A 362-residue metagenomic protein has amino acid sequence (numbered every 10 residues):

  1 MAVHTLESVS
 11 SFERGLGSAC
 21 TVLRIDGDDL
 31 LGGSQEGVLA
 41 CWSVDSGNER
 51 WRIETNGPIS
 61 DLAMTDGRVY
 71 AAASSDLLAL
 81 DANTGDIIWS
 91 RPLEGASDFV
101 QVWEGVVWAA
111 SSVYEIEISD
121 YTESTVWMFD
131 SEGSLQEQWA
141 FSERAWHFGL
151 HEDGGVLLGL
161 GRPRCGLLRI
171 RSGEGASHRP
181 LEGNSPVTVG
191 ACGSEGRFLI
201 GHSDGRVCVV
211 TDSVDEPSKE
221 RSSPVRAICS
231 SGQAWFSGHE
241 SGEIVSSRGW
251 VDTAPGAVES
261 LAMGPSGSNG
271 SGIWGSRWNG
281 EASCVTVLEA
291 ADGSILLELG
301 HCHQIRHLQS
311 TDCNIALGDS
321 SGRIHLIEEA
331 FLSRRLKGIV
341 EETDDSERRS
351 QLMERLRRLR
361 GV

Functional and structural regions predicted by a protein language model:
M1-S18, D45-N48: A short helix->beta-strand "capping" segment at the edge of beta-propeller domains
S11-V38, I53-D61: Beta-strand-rich domains and repeat architectures in extracellular enzymes and scaffolds, especially beta-propellers
G17-R24, G57-T65, L93-E104, F141-D153 (+4 more regions): Repeated scaffold domains used in trafficking and secretory/extracellular systems, primarily beta-propellers
G32, A71, A109-A110, L158-G159 (+4 more regions): Residue position within the beta-strands of beta-propeller blades
A40, L78-A79, W127, G166-R169 (+4 more regions): WD40 beta-propeller blade core
S43-G47, D81-G85, F129-S134, I170-E174 (+4 more regions): Short loop/turn segments that connect beta-strands within beta-propeller blades
A72, I116-E123, G161-R164, W278-S283: Short, solvent-exposed loop/turn segments at conserved positions within beta-propeller repeat blades
H301-V362: Blade-level signature of beta-propeller repeat domains, shared across WD40, Kelch, NHL, RCC1 and BNR/Asp-box propellers
